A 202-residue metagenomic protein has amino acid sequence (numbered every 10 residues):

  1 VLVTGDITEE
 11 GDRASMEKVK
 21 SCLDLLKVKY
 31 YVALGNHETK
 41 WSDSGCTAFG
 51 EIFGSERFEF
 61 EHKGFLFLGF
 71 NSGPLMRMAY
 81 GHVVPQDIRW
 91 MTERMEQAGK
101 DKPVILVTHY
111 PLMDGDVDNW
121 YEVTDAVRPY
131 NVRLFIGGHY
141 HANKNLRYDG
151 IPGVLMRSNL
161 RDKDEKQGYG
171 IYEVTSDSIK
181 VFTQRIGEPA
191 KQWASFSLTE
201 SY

Functional and structural regions predicted by a protein language model:
V1-E17: N-terminal active-site segment of His-dependent metallophosphoesterases
G5-D6, G35-N36, H109, G138-H139: Active-site glycine-centered loops adjacent to acidic/histidine catalytic or metal-binding residues that shape
G5-T8, P74-G81, P111-M113: Second-shell loop/turn segments in exported
R13-P103, E122-L134, L146-T175, I179-V181: Extended active-site neighborhood of metal-dependent phosphoesterases/phosphodiesterases
L106-M113, R133-N143: Histidine-centered catalytic micro-motifs
D114-V117, K163-D164: Solvent-exposed loop/turn segments connecting transmembrane beta-strands in outer-membrane beta-barrel proteins
E173-Y202: A short C-terminal boundary segment appended to hydrolase-like catalytic domains
